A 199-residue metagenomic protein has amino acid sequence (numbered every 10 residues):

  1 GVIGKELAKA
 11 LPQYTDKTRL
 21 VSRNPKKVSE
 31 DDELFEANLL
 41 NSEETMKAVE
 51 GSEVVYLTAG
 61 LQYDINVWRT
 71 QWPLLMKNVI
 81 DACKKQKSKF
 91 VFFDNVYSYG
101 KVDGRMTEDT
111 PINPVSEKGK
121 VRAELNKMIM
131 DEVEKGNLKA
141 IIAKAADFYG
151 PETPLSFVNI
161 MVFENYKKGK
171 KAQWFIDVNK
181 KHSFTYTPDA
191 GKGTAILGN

Functional and structural regions predicted by a protein language model:
G4-K5: N-terminal Rossmann-fold NAD(P) dinucleotide-binding loop
L11: Aromatic pocket-lining residues of Rossmann-like dinucleotide-binding sites
K26-Q86: NAD(P)H-binding glycine-rich loop region in Rossmannoid oxidoreductase-like domains and their noncatalytic homologs
K77-E124, V133, I141: Conserved Rossmann-fold NAD(P)-dependent oxidoreductase catalytic core, especially the SDR/UDP-sugar
N95, K127-E152: Conserved beta-loop-beta element that borders a ligand/cofactor-binding pocket
K118, A146-L155, I176-P188: Glycine-rich "substrate-gating" loop/helix at the edge of Rossmann-like oxidoreductase active sites
A123, G150-V162, L197-N199: Glycine/proline-rich active-site loop of Rossmann-fold NAD(P)-dependent oxidoreductases
E164-T185, I196-L197: A conserved pocket-lining segment of Rossmann-fold NAD(P)-dependent short-chain dehydrogenase/reductase
